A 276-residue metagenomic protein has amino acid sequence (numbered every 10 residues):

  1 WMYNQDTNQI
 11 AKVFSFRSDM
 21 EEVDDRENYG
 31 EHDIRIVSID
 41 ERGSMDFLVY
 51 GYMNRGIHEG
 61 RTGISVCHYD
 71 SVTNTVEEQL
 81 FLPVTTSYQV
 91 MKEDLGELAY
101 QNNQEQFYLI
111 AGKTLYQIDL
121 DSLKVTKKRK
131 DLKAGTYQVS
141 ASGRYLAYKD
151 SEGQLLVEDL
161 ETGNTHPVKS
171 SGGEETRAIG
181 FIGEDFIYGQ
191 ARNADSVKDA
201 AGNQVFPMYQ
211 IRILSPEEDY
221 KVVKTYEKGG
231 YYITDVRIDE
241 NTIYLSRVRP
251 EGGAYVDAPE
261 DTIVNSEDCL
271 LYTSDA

Functional and structural regions predicted by a protein language model:
W1, G43-I57, E97-I110, R144-D150 (+2 more regions): Short beta-strand elements that form the blades of beta-propeller/WD-repeat-like and other beta-sheet-rich scaffold
M2-Q5, R61-V72, F206-E217: Beta-propeller blade signature
D6, L120-L123, L160-E161, E217: Short loop/turn segments that connect beta-strands within beta-propeller blades
F14-Y29, Q79-V90, K228-Y232: Surface-exposed loop and turn segments in beta-propeller and other repeat-based domains that flank or scaffold
D24-D25, E78-L80, V84-Q89, K124-R129 (+2 more regions): A short beta-strand motif characteristic of beta-propeller blades
N28-V37, S87-A99, K133-V139, G173-G180 (+1 more regions): Repeated scaffold domains used in trafficking and secretory/extracellular systems, primarily beta-propellers
I57-T62, L109-I110, G202-P207: Short, solvent-exposed loop/turn segments at conserved positions within beta-propeller repeat blades
Y272-A276: Conserved small/polar residues in nucleotide/adenosyl-binding loops
